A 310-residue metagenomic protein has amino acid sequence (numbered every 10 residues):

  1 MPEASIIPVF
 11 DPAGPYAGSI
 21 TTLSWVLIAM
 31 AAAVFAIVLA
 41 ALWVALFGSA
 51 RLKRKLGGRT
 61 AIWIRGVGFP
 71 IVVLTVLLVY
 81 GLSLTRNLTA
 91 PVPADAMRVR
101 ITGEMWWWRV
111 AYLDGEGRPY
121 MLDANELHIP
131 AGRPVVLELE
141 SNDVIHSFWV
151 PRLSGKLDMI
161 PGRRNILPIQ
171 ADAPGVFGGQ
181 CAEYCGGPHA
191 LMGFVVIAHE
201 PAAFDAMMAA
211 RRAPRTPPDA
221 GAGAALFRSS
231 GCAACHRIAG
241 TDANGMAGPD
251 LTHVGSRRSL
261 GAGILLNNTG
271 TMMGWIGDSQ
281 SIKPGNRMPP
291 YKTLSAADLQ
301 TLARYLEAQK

Functional and structural regions predicted by a protein language model:
M1-E3, Q309-K310: Short, solvent-exposed mixed-charge patches
P2-S24, L46-M246, G261-P284, P290-R304: Non-transmembrane, membrane-proximal soluble domains of secreted or membrane proteins
A31: Globin-like tetrapyrrole-binding proteins
F35-S49: Alpha-helical transmembrane segments
